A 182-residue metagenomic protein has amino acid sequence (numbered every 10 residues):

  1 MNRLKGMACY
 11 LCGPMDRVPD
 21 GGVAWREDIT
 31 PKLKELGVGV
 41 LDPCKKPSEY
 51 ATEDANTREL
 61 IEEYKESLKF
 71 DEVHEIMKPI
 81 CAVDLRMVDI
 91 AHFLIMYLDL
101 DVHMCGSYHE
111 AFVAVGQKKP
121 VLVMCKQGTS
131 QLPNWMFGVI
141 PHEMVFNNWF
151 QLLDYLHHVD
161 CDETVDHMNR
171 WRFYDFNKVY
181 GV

Functional and structural regions predicted by a protein language model:
M1-V182: Conserved catalytic or regulatory cores that recognize and/or transform ribose-phosphate-containing ligands
